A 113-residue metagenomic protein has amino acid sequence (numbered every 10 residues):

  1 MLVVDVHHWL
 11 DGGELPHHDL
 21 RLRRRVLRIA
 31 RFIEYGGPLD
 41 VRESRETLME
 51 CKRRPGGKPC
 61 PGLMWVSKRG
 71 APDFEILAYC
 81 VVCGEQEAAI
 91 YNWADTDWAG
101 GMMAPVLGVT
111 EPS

Functional and structural regions predicted by a protein language model:
M1-E50, W93-S113: Short, intrinsically disordered terminal segments enriched in charged and Pro/Gly residues
S44, R53, D73-I76: Residue-level signal for mature regions of secreted extracellular proteins and peptides
L48-G57, C80-C83: Short cysteine-rich clusters marking metal-coordination/redox-active sites
G62-T110: Short, compact, well-ordered microdomains
